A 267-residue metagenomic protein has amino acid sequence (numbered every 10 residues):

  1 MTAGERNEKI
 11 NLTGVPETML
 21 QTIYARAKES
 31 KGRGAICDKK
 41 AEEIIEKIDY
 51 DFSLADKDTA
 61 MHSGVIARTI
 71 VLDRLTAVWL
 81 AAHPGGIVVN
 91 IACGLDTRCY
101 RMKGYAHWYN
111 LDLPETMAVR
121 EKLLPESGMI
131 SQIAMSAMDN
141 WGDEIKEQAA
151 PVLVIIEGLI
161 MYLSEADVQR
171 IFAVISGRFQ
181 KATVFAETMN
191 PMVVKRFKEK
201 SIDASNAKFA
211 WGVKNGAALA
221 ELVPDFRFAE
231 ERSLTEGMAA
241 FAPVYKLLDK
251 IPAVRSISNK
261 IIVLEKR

Functional and structural regions predicted by a protein language model:
M1-V89, C93-M135, Q148: Rossmann-like AdoMet
N140-A149: Short amphipathic alpha-helix with an adjacent loop that forms part of the alpha/beta core around
V154-I155: A conserved beta-strand element that flanks and buttresses the S-adenosyl-L-methionine
Y162-V174: A short, conserved alpha-helix within the catalytic core of class I
R178-P191: Conserved beta-strand signature within the Rossmann-like core of class I S-adenosyl-L-methionine
P191-A207: Short, glycine-/aromatic-enriched active-site segment of Class I SAM-dependent methyltransferases
N206-E236: Short alpha-helix
A242-R267: Core SAM-dependent methyltransferase catalytic element
